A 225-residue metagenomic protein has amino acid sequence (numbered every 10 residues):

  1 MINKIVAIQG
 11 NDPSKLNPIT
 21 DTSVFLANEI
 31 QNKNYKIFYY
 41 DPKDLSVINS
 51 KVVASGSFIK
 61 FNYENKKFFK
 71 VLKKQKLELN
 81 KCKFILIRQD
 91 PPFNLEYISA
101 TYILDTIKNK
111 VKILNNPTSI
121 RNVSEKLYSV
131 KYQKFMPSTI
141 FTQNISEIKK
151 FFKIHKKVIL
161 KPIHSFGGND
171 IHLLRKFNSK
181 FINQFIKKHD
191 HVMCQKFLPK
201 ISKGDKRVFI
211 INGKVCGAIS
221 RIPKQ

Functional and structural regions predicted by a protein language model:
M1, K108-V111, K134, H155 (+1 more regions): A structural signal for short coil/turn segments at secondary-structure junctions
I2-A7: Extreme N-terminal starter segment of soluble prokaryotic enzymes
I8, L86-I87, Q195: Redox-cofactor binding/interface segments in oxidoreductases and associated redox assembly factors
G10-D12: Extended, domain-scale alpha-helical bundle/helix-rich regions
S14-F141: Conserved N-proximal alpha/beta basic substrate-recognition cap immediately N-terminal to, or forming the N-lobe
Q133-V158: Rossmann-like NAD(P)H-binding beta-loop-alpha module
S146, I154-K157, H164-Q225: Phosphate-binding site of ATP-dependent enzymes
